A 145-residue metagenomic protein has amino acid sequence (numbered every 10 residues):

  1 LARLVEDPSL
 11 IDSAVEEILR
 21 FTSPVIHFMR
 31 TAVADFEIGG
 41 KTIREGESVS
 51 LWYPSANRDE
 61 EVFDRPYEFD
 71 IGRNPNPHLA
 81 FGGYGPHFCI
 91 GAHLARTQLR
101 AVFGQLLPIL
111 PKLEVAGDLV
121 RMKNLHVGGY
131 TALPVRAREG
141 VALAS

Functional and structural regions predicted by a protein language model:
L1-S145: Cytochrome P450
